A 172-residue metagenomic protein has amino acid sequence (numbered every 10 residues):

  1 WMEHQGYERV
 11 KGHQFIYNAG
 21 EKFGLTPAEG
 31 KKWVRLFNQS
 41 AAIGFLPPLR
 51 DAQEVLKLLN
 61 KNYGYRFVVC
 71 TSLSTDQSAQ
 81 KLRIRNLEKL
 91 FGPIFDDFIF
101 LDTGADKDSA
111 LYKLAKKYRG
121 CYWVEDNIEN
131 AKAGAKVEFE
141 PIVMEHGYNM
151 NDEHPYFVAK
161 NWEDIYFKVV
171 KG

Functional and structural regions predicted by a protein language model:
W1-E29: Active-site neighborhood of HAD-like aspartate-dependent phosphohydrolases
E3, K57-K61, A135-K136: Anion (oxyanion) recognition and catalysis
F23-Q39, Y63-V68, F91-G92: Short, basic/glycine-rich phosphate-binding loops at helix/coil junctions that contact nucleotide phosphates
I43-P47, A52-N86: Substrate-recognition element of Asp-dependent hydrolases with the DxDx(T/V) motif
S72-Y122, I128-K132: Substrate-recognition "cap/lid" segment bordering the active-site pocket of phosphatases
F98-T103, Y156-K168: Short acidic-hydrophobic, aromatic-tinged amphipathic segments that line or gate anion-handling sites
S109-K117, E163-G172: Short amphipathic alpha-helix with an adjacent loop that forms part of the alpha/beta core around
G120-K160: Acidic, Mg2+-coordinating phosphoryl-transfer loop and its flanking beta/alpha structural elements, shared across
